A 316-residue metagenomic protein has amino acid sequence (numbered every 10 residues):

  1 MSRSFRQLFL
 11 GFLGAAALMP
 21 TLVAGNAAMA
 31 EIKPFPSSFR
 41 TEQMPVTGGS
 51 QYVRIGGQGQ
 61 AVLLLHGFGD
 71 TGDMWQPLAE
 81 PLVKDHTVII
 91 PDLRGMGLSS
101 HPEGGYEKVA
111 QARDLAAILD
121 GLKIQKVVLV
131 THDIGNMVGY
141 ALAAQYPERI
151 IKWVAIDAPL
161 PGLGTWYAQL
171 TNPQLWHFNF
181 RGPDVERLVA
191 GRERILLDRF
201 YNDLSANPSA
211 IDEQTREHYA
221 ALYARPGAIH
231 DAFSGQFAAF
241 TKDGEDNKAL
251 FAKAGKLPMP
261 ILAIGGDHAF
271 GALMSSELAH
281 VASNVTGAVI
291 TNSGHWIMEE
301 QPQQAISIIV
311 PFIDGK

Functional and structural regions predicted by a protein language model:
M1-G14: Bacterial N-terminal signal peptides that target proteins for export
G11-V23: Bacterial N-terminal signal peptides
A24-A30: Boundary at the C-terminal end of the N-terminal hydrophobic targeting segment
E31-K33, S37-F39, G49-Q51, A61 (+5 more regions): Flexible "cap/lid" subdomain of the alpha/beta-hydrolase fold that forms the substrate-access gate
P45-T47, G56-G57, L82, G255-L257: Short, flexible hinge/linker loops that cap or flank conserved catalytic cores
I55-L98: Conserved HGGG/HGGXW glycine-rich cap/lid loop of the alpha/beta-hydrolase fold
S293-P302, I306: Catalytic histidine-centered segment of alpha/beta-hydrolase-like enzymes
